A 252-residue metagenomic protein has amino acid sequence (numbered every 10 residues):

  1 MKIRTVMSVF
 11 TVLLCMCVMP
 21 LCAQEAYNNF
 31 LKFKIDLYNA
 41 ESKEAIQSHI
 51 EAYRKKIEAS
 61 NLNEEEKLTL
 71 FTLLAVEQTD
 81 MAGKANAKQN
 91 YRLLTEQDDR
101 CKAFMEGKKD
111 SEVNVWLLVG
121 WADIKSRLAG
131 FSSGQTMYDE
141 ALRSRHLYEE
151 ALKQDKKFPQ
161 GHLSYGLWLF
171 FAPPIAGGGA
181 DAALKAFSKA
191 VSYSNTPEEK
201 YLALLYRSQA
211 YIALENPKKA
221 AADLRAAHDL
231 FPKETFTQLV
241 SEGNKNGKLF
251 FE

Functional and structural regions predicted by a protein language model:
S8-V18: Bacterial N-terminal signal peptides
E25-D36, N61-A85, S111-S132, K157-P173 (+1 more regions): Amphipathic alpha-helical repeat scaffolds of TPR domains
K43-I46, A87, Y91, A141 (+2 more regions): TPR-repeat structural position
H49, N90, L94-Q97, S144 (+2 more regions): Single-residue signature of alpha-solenoid repeat helices
Y53, L94, D98-C101, M105 (+4 more regions): Hydrophobic/aromatic packing residues within the alpha-helices of TPR/SEL1-like helical repeat arrays
K56, F104, A151, A190-Y193 (+1 more regions): Canonical positions in the second alpha-helix
N61-E65, M105, P159, S194-K200 (+1 more regions): Boundary/linker segments of alpha-helical solenoid repeat arrays
Y201-A203, A210-E252: Terminal, low-structured helical/coil segments at or just beyond the last alpha-helical repeat
